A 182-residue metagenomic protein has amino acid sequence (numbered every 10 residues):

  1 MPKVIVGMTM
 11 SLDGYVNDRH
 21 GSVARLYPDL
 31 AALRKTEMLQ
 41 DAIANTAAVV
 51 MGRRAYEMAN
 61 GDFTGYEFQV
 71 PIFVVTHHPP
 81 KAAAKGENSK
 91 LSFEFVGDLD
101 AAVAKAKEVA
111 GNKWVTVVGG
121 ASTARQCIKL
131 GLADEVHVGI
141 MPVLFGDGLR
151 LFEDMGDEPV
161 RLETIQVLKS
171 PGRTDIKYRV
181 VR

Functional and structural regions predicted by a protein language model:
M1-R182: Enzymes that bind and transform nitrogen-containing heteroaromatic metabolites
